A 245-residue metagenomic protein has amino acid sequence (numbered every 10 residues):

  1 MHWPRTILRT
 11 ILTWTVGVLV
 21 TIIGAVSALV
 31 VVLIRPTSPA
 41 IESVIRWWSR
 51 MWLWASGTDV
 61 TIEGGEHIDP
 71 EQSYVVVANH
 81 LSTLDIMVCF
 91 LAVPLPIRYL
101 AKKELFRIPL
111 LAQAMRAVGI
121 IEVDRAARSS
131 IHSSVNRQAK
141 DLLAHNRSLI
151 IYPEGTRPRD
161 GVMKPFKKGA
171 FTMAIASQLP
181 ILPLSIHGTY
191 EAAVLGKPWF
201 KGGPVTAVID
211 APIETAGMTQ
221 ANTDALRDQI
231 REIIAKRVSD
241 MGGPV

Functional and structural regions predicted by a protein language model:
H2-T61, Q113-V118: A transmembrane-helix-recognition feature enriched in membrane-embedded lipid enzymes and envelope glyco-/phospholipid
P4-I7, H132-V245: Non-catalytic C-terminal accessory region of glycerolipid acyltransferases and related lyso-lipid remodeling enzymes
R9-V16, I45-A101: Conserved H-X4-D acyltransferase segment
A40, W48, D85-V88, A101 (+6 more regions): Hydrophobic alpha-helical segments typical of transmembrane helices and their membrane-interface/capping positions
S49, I120-R125, G155-T156: Short, basic, glycine/proline-bearing loop/turn elements
L81-S133, Q138: Membrane-embedded segments
